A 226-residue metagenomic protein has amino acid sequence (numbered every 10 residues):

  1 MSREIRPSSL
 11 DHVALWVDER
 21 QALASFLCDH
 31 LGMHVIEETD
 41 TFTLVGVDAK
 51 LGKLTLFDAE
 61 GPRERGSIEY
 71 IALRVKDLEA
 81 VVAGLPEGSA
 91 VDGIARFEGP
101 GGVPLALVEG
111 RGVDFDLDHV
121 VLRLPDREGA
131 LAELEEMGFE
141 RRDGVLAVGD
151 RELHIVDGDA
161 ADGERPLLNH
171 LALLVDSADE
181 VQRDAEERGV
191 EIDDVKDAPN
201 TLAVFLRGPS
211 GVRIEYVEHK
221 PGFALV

Functional and structural regions predicted by a protein language model:
S2-R6, V82-L122, R142-D159, Q182-V226: Vicinal oxygen chelate
S2-S8, A14-L54, A80, L122-L153 (+1 more regions): Core segments of cupin and vicinal oxygen chelate
L10-H12, G66-I71, L117-H119, P166-L171: Eukaryotic phosphotyrosine signaling hubs
W16, A72-R74, V121-R123, A172-D176 (+1 more regions): Short hydrophobic/aromatic beta-strand micro-patches that form the beta-sheet surface supporting nucleotide- or nucleic
E19, G99, D126, S177 (+1 more regions): Acidic di-acidic motifs
Q21-D29, H34-E37, T55-A59, R63-E109: Extended, hydrophobic interaction surfaces within ordered domains
T39, P62-R63, D162, K196-P199: A short beta-turn/loop motif at secondary-structure boundaries
G52-T55, R63-E64, L153-V156, E164: Short loop/beta submotifs within extracellular cysteine-rich repeat domains
